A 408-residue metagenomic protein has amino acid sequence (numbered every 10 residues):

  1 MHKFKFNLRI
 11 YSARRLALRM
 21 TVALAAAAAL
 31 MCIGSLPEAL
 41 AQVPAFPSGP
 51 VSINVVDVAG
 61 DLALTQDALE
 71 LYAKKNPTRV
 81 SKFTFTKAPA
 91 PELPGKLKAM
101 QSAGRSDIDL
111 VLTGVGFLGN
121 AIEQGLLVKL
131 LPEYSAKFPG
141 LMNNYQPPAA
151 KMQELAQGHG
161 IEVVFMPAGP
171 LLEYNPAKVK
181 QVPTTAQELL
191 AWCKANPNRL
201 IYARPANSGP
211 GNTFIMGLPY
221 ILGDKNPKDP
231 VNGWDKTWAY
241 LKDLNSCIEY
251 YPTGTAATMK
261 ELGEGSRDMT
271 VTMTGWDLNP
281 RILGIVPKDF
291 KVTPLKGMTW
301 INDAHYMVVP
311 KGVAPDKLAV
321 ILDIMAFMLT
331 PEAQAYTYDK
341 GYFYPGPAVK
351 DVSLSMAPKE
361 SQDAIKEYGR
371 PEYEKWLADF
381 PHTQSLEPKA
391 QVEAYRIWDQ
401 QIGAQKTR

Functional and structural regions predicted by a protein language model:
R19-S35: Bacterial N-terminal signal peptides
Q42-G119, K260: Early extracytoplasmic/lumenal segment of secretory-pathway proteins
V58-D67, A88-P91, T113-A257, E261: Extracytoplasmic ligand-binding site segments that recognize negatively charged/polar headgroups
L118-N120, M269-K288: A ligand-binding cleft/hinge motif common to bilobed small-molecule-binding domains
L171-K178, P219-G223, A304-K317, Y336-T337: A bilobed periplasmic-binding-protein/Venus flytrap-type ligand-binding module shared by bacterial periplasmic
W238-L244, P252, P287-K311: Periplasmic-binding protein-like
M307-K375: Mature extracytoplasmic/periplasmic domains
P371-R408: Conserved C-terminal helix/tail region of periplasmic/extracytoplasmic solute-binding proteins
